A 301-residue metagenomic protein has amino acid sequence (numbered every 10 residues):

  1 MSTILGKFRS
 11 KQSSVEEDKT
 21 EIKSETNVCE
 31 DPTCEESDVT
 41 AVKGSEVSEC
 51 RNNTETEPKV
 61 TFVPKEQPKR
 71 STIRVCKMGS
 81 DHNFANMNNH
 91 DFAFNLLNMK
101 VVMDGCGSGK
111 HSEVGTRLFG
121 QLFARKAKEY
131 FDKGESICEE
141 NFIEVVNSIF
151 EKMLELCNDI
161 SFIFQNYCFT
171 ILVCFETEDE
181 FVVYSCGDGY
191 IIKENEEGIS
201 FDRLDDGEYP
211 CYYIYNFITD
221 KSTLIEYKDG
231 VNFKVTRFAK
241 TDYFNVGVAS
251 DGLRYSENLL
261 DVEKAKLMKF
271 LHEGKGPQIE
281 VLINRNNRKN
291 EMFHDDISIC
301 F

Functional and structural regions predicted by a protein language model:
S2-K11, T20-I22, D31, E36 (+2 more regions): Short glycine- and acidic-rich boundary segments immediately preceding or forming the N-terminal edge of structured
C50-R125, G189, S222-K228, V235-R237 (+1 more regions): N-terminal entry segment of metal-dependent catalytic domains or homologous docking segments
T56, F62-V63, T223-F301: C-terminal catalytic subdomain
S71-M87, E151-F162, K193-R237, E280-N290: PP2C/PPM family metal-dependent serine/threonine protein phosphatase catalytic domain, recognizing the conserved
M87-N95, F164-E178, V182, D206-N258: Acidic loop->beta-strand submotif enriched in PP2C/PPM serine/threonine phosphatases
K110-S112, K193-E194, S256-N258: Short helix/loop capping segments that flank catalytic or ligand/cofactor-binding pockets
Q121-S161, D261-R288: Helix-loop-helix
G134-E194, E226-K240, E291-H294: Catalytic core of PPM/PP2C metal-dependent serine/threonine phosphatase domains
